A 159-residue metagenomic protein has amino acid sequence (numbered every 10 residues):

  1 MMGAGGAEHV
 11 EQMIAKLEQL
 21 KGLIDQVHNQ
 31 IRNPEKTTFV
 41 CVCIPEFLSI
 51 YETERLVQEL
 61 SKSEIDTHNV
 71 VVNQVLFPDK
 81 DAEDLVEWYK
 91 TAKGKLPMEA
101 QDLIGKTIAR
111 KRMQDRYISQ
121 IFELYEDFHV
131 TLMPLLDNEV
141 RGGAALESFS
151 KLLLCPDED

Functional and structural regions predicted by a protein language model:
M1-Q12, K16, G94: Basic, amphipathic N-terminal segments
A7, Q26-V40, I44-D159: C-terminal lobe/tail of nucleotide-utilizing enzymes
K16-D25: A general structural motif
